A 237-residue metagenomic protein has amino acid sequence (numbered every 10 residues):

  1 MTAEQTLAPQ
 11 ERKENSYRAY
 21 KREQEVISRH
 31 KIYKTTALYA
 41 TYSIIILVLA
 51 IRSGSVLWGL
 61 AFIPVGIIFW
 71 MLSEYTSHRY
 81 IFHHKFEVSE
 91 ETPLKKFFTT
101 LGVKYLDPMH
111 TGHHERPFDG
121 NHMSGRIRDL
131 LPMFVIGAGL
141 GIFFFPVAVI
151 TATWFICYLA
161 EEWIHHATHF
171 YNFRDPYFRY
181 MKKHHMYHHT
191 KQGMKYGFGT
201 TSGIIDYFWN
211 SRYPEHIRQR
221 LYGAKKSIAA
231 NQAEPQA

Functional and structural regions predicted by a protein language model:
M1-Y158, K191-A237: Non-catalytic, topology-defining segments of multipass membrane proteins
H78, H165, H185: Divalent metal-coordination and catalytic microenvironments
H83, H166-F170, H188-K191: Alpha-helix C-capping/helix-to-loop hinge sites
P93-K95, F178-H188: Small-residue-rich segments of transmembrane alpha-helices in multi-pass membrane proteins, especially helix faces
V147-M181, Q236: Alpha-helical transmembrane segments and their immediate juxtamembrane interface regions
